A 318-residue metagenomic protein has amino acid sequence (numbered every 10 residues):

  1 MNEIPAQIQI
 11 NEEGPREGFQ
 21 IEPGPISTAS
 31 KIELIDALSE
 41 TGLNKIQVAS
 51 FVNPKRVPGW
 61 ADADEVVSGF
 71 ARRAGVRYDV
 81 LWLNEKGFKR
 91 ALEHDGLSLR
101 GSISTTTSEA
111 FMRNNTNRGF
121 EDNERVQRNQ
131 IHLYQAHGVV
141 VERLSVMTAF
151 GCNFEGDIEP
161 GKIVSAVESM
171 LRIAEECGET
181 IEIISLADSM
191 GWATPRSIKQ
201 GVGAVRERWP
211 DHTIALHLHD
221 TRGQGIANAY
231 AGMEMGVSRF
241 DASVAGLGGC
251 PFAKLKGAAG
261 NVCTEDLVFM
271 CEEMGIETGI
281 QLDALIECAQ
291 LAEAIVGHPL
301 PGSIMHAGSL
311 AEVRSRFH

Functional and structural regions predicted by a protein language model:
M1-H318: Catalytic cores and adjacent flexible loops of soluble metabolic enzymes that perform enolate/carbanion chemistry on
